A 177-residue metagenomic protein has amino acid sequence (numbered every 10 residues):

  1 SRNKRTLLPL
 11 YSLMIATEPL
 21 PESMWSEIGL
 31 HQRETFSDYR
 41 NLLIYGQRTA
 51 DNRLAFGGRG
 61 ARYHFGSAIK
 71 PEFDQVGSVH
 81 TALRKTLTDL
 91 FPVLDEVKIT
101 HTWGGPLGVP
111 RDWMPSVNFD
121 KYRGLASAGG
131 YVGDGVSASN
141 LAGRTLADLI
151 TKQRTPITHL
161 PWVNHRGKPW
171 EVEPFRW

Functional and structural regions predicted by a protein language model:
S1-S23, E27-R123: Active-site substrate-recognition segment that forms the wall of the catalytic cavity or substrate channel
K121-W177: C-terminal lid/capping helical subdomain adjacent to the catalytic/cofactor pocket in oxidative enzymes
